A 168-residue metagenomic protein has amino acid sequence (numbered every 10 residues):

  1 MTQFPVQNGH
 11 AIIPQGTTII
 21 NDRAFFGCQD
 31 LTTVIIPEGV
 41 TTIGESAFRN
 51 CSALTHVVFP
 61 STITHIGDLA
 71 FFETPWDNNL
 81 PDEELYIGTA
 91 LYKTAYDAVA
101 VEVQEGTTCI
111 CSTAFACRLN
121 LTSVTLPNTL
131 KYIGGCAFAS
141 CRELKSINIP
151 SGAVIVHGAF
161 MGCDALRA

Functional and structural regions predicted by a protein language model:
M1, D22-A24, G44-R49, D68-A70 (+3 more regions): Consensus positions within tandem repeat domains that build extended binding/scaffold surfaces
F4-I19, Q29-T42, S52-H65, E73-G88 (+4 more regions): Structural signature of tandem-repeat unit edges
